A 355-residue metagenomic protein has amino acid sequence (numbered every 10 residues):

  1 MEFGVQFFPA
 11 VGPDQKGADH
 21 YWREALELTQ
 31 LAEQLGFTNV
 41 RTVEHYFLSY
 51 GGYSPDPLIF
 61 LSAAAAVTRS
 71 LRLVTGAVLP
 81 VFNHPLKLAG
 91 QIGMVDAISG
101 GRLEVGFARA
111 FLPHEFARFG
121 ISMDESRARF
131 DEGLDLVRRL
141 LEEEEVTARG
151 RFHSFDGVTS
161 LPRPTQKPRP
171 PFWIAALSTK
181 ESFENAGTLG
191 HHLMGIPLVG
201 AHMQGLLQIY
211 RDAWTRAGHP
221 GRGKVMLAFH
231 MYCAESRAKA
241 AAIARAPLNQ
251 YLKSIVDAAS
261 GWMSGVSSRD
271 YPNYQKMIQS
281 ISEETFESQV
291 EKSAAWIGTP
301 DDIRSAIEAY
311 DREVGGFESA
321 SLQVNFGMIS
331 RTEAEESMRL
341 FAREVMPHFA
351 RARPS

Functional and structural regions predicted by a protein language model:
M1-K16, L112-E115, S154-P168, P272-K292 (+1 more regions): N-terminal small/glycine-rich loop or linker at the start of catalytic domains across soluble metabolic enzymes
M1-V67, R72, P168-P170: N-terminal beta1-alpha1-beta2 module of alpha/beta enzyme domains
F3, G36, E44, A64 (+9 more regions): Conserved, mostly hydrophobic/aromatic
F3-F7, V40-T42, L73-T75, L103-F107 (+4 more regions): Hydrophobic faces of well-ordered beta-strands that scaffold small-molecule active sites in alpha/beta enzyme cores
P9-W22, V78-L86, P168-S178, A234 (+1 more regions): Active-site mouth loops of central-metabolism enzymes
N39-F60, A64, L79, F111 (+2 more regions): Glycine-rich, proline-tolerant flexible connector loops at the mouths of alpha/beta enzymes
H84-L189, A201-Q208, D212-G221: Internal, glycine-rich beta/alpha segment that forms the wall or movable "lid" of small-molecule/cofactor binding
D124-S160, A201-V314, E318, A350-S355: An alpha-helical appendage that flanks or caps ligand/catalytic pockets
